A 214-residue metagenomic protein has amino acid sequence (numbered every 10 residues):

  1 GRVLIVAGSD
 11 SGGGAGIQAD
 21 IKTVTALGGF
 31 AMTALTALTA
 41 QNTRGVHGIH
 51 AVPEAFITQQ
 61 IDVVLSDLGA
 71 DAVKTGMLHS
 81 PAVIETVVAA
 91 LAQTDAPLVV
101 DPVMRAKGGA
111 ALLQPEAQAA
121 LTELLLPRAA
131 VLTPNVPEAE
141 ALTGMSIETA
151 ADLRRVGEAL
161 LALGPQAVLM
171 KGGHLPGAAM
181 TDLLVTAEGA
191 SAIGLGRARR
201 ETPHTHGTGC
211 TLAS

Functional and structural regions predicted by a protein language model:
R2-I5, I21-G108, L112: Conserved N-terminal subdomain of the carbohydrate kinase-like
V6-G12, S191-G207: Short pre-catalytic strand/loop immediately N-terminal to key active-site residues, enriched for Gly-Thr
G8, D101, N135: Active-site glycine-centered loops adjacent to acidic/histidine catalytic or metal-binding residues that shape
G14, G108, L142-M145: Residues that scaffold the ATP/ADP-binding catalytic core of kinase and kinase-like folds
T23, E140-A141, P203-S214: Short, small-residue alpha-helix embedded
L38-T39, H79, M104-A106, E138 (+2 more regions): Glycine-rich beta-alpha junction loops
P115-A192: Conserved phosphate/ATP/ADP-binding segment of small-molecule kinases
